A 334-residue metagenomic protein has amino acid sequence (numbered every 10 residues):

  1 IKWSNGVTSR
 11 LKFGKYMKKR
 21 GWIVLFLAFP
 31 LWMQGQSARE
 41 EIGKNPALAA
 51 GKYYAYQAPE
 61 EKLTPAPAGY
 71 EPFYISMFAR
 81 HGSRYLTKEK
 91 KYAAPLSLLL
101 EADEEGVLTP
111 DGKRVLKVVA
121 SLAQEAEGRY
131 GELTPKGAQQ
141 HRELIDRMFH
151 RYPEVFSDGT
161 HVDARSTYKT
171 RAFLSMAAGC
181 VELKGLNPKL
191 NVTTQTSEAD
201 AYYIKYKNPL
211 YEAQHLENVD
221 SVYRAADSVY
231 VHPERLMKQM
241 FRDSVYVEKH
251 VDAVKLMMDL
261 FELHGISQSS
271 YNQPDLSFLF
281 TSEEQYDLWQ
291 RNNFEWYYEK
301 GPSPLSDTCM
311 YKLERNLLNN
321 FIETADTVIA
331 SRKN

Functional and structural regions predicted by a protein language model:
W3-A38: Bacterial Sec-dependent N-terminal signal peptides
Q36-H161, K169-K333: Signature for phosphate-centric chemistry
